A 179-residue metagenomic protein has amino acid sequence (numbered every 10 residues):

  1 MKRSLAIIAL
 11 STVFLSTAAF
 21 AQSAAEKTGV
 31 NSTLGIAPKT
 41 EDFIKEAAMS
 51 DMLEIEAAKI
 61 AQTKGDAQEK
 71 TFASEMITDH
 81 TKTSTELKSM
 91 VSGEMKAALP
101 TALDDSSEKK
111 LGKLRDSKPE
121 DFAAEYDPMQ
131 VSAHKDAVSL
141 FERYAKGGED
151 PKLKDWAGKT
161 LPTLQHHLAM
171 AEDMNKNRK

Functional and structural regions predicted by a protein language model:
K2-I8, L15-K179: His/Met- and acidic-residue-enriched segments that coordinate or traffic transition-metal cofactors and support
